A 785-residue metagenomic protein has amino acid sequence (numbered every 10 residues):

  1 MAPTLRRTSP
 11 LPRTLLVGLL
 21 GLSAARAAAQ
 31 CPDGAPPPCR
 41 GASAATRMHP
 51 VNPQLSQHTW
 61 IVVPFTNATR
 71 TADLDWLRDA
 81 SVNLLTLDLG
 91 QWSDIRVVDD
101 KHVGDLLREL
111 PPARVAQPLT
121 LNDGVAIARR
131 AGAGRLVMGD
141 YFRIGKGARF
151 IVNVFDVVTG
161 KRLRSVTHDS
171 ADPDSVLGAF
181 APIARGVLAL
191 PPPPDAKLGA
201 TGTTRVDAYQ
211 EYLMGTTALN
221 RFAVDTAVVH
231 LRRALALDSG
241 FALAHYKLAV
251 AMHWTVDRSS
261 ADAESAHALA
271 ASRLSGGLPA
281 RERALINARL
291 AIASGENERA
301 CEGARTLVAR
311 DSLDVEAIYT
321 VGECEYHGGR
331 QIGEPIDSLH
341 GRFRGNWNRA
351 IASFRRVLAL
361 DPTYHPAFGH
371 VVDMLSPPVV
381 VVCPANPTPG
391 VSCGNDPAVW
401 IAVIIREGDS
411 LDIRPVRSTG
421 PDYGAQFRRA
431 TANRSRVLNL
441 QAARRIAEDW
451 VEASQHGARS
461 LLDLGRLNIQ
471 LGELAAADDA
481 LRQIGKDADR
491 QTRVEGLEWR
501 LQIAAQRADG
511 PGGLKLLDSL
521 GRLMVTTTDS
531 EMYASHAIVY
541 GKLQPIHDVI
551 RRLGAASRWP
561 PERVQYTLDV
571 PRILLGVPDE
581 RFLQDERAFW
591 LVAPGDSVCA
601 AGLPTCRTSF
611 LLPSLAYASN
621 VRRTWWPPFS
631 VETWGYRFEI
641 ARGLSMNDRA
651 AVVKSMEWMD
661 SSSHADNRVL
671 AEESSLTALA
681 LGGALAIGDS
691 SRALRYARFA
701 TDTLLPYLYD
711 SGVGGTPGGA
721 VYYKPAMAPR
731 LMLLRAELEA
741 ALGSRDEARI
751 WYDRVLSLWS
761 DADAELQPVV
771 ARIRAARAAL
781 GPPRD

Functional and structural regions predicted by a protein language model:
A29-I95, V103, T204: A structural "domain/chain start" motif
G34, C39-H49, N83-D88, K101-A223 (+4 more regions): Catalytic-center loop of serine/cysteine hydrolases
V206, L213, K247, I286 (+17 more regions): "A position-specific structural signal for the A-helix of alpha-solenoid helical repeats
A208-Q441, R445, S711-K724: Short coil/linker segments at helix-helix boundaries
A218, M252, A291, E325 (+11 more regions): Residue at a conserved register position within TPR or TPR-like alpha-solenoid repeats
A244, A317, A367, A425-Q426 (+6 more regions): TPR alpha-solenoid repeat register
D262-S272, R299-T306, P335-R356, C383-V416 (+9 more regions): Alpha-helical repeat scaffolds
